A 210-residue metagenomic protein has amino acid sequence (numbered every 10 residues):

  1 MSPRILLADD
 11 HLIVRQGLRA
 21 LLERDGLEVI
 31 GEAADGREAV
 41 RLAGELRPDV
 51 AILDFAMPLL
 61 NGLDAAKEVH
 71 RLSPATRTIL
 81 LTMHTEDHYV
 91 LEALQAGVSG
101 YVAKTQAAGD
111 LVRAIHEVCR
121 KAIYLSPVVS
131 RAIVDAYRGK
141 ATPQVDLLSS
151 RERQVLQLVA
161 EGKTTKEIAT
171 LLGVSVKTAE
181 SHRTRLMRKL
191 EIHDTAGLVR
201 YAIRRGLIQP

Functional and structural regions predicted by a protein language model:
L12-G31: Two-component/phosphorelay signaling modules centered on CheY-like receiver
G26-A34, L42, I192: Short hydrophobic/Thr-rich beta-strand motif most characteristic of the beta2 strand and flanking loop of CheY-like
D35-E38, L59-D64: Acidic catalytic/metal-coordinating carboxylates
R41, L63-A75: Short amphipathic alpha-helix used as the core "switch/output" element in two-component signaling
L46-I52: Active-site beta3 strand of CheY-like receiver
D54, T82: Active-site residues of response regulator receiver
H88-Q154, A196, L207-Q209: Short, flexible helix-to-coil linker/hinge segments that flank and couple to helix-turn-helix
T164-G197: Recognition helix of helix-turn-helix DNA-binding domains
